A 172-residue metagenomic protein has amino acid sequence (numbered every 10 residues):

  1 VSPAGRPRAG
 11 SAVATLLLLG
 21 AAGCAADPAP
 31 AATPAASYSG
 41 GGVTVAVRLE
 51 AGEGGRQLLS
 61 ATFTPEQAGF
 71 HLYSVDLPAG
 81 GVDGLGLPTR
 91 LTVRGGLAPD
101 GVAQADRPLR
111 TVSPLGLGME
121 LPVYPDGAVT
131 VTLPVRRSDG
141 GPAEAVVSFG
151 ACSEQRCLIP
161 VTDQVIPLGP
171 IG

Functional and structural regions predicted by a protein language model:
V1-V13: Bacterial N-terminal signal peptides that target proteins for export
G20-G23: C-terminal motif of bacterial Sec signal peptides marking the signal peptidase cleavage site
A25-G172: Extracellular/lumen-exposed scaffold segments
